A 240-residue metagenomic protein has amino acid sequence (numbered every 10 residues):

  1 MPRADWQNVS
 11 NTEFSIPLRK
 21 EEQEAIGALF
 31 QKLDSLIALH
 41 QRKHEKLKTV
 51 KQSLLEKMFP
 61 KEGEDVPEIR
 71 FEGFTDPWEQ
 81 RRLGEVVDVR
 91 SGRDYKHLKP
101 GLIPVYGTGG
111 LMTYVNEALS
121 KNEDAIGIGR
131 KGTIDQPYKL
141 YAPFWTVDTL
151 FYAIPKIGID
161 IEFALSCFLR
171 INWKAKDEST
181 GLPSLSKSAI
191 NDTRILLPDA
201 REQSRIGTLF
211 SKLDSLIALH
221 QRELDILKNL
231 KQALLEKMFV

Functional and structural regions predicted by a protein language model:
M1-E21, W145-T149, G181-R201: A short glycine-rich beta-alpha junction/loop motif
E13-S15, E72-T75, G84, G107 (+3 more regions): Residue-level detector of conserved, well-ordered beta-strand and adjacent loop positions that form binding/recognition
P17-E85, L196-V240: Amphipathic alpha-helical coiled-coil/heptad-repeat segments
R70-Y106: Non-catalytic DNA-recognition/assembly elements of restriction-modification systems
E72, P104, L182-K187, K228: Short amphipathic alpha-helical segments embedded in low-complexity Lys/Glu-rich regions
T75, V87, G109-G110, G132 (+2 more regions): A broadly conserved detector of short glycine/acidic/proline-rich loop/turn motifs that flank catalytic sites and bind
R93-Y95, M112-W145, I159-S166, N172-T180: Short, ligand-facing micro-motifs at secondary-structure edges
Y106, D148-F151: Extracytoplasmic/secretory-pathway segments with low complexity and glycosylation-like composition
